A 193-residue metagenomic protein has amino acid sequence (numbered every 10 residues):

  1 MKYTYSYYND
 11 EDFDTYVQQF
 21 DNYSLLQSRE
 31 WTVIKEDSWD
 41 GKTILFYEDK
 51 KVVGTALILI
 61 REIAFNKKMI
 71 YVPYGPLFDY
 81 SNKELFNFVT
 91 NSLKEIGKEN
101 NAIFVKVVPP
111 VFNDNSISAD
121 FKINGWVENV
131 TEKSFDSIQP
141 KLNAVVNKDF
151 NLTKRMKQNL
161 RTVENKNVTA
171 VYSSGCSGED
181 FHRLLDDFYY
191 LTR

Functional and structural regions predicted by a protein language model:
M1-Y8, I123-R193: Acyltransferase donor/substrate-recognition loop-hinge adjacent to the catalytic core
D12, F88, S92, D187-L191: Alpha-helical elements of Rossmann-like donor-binding domains used by nucleotide-donor carbohydrate transfer enzymes
Y16-L26, Y190-R193: Helix-loop element at the rim of GNAT/NAT acetyltransferase active sites that forms part of the acceptor-substrate
D21-W39: Short, basic/aromatic recognition patches
V33-P110: Conserved donor-binding loop and adjoining core beta-sheet/short helix segment in diverse acyl/aminoacyl transferases
T90-K94, S118, L160: Generic structural signal for well-ordered alpha-helices, preferentially at hydrophobic/aromatic core positions
D114-F121: Metal-dependent catalytic neighborhoods of phosphoester/phosphodiester hydrolases
